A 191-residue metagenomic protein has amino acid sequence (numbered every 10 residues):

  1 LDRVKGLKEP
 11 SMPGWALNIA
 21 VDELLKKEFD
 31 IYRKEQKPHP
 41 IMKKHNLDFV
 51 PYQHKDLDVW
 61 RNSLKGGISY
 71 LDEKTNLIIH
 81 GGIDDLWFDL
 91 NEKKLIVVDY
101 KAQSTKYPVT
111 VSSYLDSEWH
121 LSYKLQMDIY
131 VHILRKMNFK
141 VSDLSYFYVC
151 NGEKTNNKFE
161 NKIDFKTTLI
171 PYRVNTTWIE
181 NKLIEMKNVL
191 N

Functional and structural regions predicted by a protein language model:
L1-L95: Metal-dependent nuclease catalytic cores that hydrolyze phosphodiester bonds in DNA/RNA, characterized by
K5, K34, A102-T105, H132-F139 (+1 more regions): Hydrophobic/aromatic-lined pockets within catalytic cores
M12, K106-L121, K166: Short helix/strand-bridging catalytic loops that position acidic/His residues to coordinate divalent metals and engage
K43, K94-D99, N157-F165: Short, well-ordered strand-loop elements centered on a beta-strand within folded domains, enriched for acidic residues
I79-Y114, I129-Y130: Conserved catalytic cores of phosphodiester-cleaving nucleases, focusing on short active-site segments
D116-Y123, Y172, T176: Flexible, glycine- and charge-enriched loops at secondary-structure boundaries
S122-R135: An active-site-proximal "capping" alpha-helix that borders the catalytic cofactor pocket
I133-N191: Metal-dependent nuclease catalytic regions and adjoining charged, substrate-binding loops involved in nucleic-acid end
